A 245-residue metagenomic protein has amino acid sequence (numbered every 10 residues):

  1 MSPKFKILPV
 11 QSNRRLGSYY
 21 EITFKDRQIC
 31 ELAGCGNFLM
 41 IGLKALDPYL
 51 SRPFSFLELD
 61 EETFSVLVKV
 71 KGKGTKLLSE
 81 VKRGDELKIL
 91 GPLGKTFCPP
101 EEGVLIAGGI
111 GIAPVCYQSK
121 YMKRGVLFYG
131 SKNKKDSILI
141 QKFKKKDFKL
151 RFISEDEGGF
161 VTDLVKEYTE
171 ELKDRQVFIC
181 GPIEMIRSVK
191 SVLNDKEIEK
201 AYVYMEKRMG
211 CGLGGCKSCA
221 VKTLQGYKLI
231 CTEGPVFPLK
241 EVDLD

Functional and structural regions predicted by a protein language model:
S2-R83: Ferredoxin-reductase
D47-F54, G94-E101, C231: Short, Lys/Arg- and Gly-enriched loop/turn segments at beta-strand edges
K73-R208: FNR/FR-type flavoprotein reductase catalytic core
E184, E206-P235: Local cysteine-cluster metal-coordination motifs and their immediate loop/turn environment, predominantly Fe-S cluster
T232-D245: Short microdomains enriched in Cys/His and/or Lys/Arg
